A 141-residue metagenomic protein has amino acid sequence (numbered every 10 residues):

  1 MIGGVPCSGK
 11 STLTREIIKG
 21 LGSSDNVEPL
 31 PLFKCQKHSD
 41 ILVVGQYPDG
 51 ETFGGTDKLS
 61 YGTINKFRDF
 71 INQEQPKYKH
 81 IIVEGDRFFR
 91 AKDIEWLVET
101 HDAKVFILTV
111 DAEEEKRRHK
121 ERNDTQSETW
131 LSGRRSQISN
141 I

Functional and structural regions predicted by a protein language model:
I2: Hydrophobic anchor at the beta1->P-loop junction of P-loop NTPases
V5-P6: The conserved Walker
K10: Conserved lysine of the Walker
L13-R15: Post-Walker A alpha-helix
K19-P29: Post-Walker A helix-loop "phosphate-sensing" segment adjacent to the P-loop in P-loop NTPases
F33-R87: Conserved nucleotide-sensing/catalytic segment adjacent to the nucleotide-binding pocket in NTP-handling enzymes
E84-G85, T100-H119: Conserved phosphate-donor/acceptor-positioning beta-strand/loop module used by diverse small-molecule
D124-I141: Small-molecule kinase domains that catalyze NTP-dependent phosphoryl transfer to phosphate-bearing small molecules
